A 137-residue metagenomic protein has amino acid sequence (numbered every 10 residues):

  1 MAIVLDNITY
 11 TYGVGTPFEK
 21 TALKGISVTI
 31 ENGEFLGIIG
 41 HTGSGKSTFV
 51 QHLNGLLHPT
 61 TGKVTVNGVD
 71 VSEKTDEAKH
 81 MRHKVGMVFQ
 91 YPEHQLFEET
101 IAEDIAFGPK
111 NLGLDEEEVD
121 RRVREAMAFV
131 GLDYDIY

Functional and structural regions predicted by a protein language model:
M1-A2, T11-G25, K74-E77, E116: A short, flexible loop at the N-terminus of ABC-type nucleotide-binding domains that lies
I39-H41: The feature captures the beta-strand-to-loop junction immediately N-terminal to the Walker
N54: Helix-to-loop junction immediately C-terminal to a conserved catalytic motif
G62-E73, M81: Conserved ABC transporter NBD signature motif
E93, A102-K110, D120, R124: Short helical segment in ABC ATPase nucleotide-binding domains corresponding to the A-loop/adjacent helical element
E117-D135: Conserved ABC ATPase "signature" region
